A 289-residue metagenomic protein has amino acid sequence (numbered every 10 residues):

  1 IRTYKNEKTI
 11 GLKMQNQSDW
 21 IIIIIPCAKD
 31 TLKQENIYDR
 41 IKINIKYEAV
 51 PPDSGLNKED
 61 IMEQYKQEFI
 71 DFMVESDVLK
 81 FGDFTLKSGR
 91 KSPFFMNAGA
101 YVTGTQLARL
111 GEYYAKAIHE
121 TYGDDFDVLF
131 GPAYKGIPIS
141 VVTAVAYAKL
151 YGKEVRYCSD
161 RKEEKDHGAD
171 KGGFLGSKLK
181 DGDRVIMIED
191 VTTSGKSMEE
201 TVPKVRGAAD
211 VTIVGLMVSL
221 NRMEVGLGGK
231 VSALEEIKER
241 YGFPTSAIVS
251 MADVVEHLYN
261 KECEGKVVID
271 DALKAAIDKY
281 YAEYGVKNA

Functional and structural regions predicted by a protein language model:
R2-T9: Extreme N-terminal basic, low-complexity initiation segments that serve as generic localization/processing leaders
Y4, Q15-Q17, Q34, Y38 (+1 more regions): Low-complexity, intrinsically disordered or signal/transmembrane-proximal segments
T9, I21, L32-I37: Local alpha-helix boundary/kink/capping signal
I10-D19, G55: N-terminal amphipathic/hydrophobic targeting modules at extreme N-termini, encompassing cleavable Sec/SRP-type signal
I22, R40-K42, K46-I188, T193-A289: PRPP-associated nucleotide enzymes
D30-K33, S54: N-terminal polybasic/positive-inside topogenic patches
